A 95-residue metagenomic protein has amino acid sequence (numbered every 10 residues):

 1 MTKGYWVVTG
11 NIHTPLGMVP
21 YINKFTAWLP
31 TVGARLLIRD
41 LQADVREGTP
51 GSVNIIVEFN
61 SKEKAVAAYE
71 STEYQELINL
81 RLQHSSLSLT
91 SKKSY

Functional and structural regions predicted by a protein language model:
M1-V53, N60-V66, E70, K93-Y95: Short S/T/G/P-rich N-terminal loop/turn motif that feeds into the first structured element of a domain
K62-T90: C-terminal structural segments of small proteins and small subunits
